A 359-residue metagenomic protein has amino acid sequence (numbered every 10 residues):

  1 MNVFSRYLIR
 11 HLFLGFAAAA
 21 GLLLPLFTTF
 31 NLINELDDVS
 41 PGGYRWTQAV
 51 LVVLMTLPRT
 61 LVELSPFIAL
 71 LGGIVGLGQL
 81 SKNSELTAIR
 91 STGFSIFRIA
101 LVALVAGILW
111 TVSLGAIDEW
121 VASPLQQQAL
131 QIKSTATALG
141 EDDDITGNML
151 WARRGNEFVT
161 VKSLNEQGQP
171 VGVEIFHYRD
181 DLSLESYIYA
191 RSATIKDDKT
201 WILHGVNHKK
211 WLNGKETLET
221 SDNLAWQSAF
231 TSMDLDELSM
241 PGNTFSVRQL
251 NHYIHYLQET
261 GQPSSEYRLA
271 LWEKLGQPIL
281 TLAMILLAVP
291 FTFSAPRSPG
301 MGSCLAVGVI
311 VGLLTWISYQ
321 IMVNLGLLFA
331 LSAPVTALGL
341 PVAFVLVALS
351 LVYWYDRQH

Functional and structural regions predicted by a protein language model:
M1-R154, E166, G214, S228-H359: Transmembrane alpha-helices
T160, V171-I175, I202-H204: Short hydrophobic/aromatic-rich beta-strand segments that constitute the beta-sheet cores of beta-sandwich/beta-barrel
V161-K162, A190-I195: Extended lipid/amphipathic-ligand handling interfaces
N165-G168, K196-K199: Short acidic-glycine loop/turn motifs at beta-strand connectors
Q167-G168, R179, N207-W211: Short, surface-exposed beta-strand-loop junctions and turns on beta-sheet-rich folds
P170, I188-A190, L203-V206, S221: Extended beta-sheet lipid-handling architectures
K199, H204-G205, L212: PDZ peptide-recognition modules
